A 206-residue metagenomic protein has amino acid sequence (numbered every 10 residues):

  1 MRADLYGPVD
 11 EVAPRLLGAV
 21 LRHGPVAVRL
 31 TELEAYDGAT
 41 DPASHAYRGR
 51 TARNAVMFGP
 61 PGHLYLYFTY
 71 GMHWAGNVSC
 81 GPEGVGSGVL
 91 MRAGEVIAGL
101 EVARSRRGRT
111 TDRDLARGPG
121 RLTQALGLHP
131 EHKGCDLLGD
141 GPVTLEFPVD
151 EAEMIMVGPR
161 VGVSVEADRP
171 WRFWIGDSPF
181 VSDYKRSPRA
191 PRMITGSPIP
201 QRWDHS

Functional and structural regions predicted by a protein language model:
M1-S206: Conserved, well-structured core segments that form or line functional sites
